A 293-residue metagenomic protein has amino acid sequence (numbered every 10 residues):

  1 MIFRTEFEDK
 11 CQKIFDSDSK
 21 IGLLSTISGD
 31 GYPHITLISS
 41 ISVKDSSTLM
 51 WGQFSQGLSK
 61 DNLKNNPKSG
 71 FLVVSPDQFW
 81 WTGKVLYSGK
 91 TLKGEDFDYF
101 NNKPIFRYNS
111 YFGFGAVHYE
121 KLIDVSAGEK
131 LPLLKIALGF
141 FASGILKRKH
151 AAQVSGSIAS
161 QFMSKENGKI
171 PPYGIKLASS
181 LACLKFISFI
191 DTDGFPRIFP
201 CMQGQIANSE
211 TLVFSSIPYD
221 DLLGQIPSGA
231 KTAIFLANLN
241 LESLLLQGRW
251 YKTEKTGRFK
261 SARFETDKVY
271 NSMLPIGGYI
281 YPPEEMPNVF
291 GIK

Functional and structural regions predicted by a protein language model:
M1-K293: Binding-site signature for planar aromatic cofactors or substrates
